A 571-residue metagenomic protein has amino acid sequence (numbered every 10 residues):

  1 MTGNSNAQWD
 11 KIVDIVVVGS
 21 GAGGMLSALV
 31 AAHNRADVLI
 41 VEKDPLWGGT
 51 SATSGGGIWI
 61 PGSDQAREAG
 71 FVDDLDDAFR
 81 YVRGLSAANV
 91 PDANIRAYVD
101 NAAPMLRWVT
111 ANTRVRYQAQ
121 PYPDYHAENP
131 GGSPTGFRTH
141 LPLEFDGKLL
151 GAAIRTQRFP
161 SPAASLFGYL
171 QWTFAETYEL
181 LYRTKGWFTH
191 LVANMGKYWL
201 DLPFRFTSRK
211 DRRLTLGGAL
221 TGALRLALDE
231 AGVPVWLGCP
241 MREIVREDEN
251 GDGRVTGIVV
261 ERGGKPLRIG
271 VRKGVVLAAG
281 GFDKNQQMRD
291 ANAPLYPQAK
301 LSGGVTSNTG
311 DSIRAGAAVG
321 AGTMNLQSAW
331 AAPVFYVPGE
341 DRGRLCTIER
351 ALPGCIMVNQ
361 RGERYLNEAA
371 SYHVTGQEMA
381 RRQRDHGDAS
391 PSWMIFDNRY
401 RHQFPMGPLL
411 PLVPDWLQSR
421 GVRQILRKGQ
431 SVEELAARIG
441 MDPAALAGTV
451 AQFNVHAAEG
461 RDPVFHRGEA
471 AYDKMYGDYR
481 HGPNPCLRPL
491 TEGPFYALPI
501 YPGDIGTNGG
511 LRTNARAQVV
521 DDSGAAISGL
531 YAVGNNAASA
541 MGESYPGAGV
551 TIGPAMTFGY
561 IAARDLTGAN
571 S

Functional and structural regions predicted by a protein language model:
M1-I15, H33, G218, G222 (+2 more regions): Extreme N-terminal leader/targeting segments of oxidoreductases
N4, K43-P234, C355-M357, R364 (+6 more regions): Conserved N-terminal/central alpha/beta ligand/cofactor-binding core
W9-D10, L29, L39, L267-V275 (+2 more regions): C-terminal structured subdomain/cap of oxidoreductase catalytic cores
I15-I40: N-terminal Rossmann-like FAD-binding beta1-loop-alpha1 element of flavoenzymes
G131, L143-L191, I313-A315, G322-M441 (+1 more regions): An anion/pyrophosphate-binding glycine-rich loop and adjacent beta-alpha core in soluble alpha-beta enzymes
L202-R268, R272, I313: Helical element adjacent to the flavin cofactor pocket in flavoenzyme catalytic cores
D211-G218, E230, R262-G339, R344 (+2 more regions): Glycine-rich loop(s) and the adjacent beta-strand/alpha-helix scaffold that form part
E243-V245, R254, A445-A540, S544: A glycine-rich dinucleotide-binding beta-alpha-beta segment and adjacent secondary-structure elements that constitute
